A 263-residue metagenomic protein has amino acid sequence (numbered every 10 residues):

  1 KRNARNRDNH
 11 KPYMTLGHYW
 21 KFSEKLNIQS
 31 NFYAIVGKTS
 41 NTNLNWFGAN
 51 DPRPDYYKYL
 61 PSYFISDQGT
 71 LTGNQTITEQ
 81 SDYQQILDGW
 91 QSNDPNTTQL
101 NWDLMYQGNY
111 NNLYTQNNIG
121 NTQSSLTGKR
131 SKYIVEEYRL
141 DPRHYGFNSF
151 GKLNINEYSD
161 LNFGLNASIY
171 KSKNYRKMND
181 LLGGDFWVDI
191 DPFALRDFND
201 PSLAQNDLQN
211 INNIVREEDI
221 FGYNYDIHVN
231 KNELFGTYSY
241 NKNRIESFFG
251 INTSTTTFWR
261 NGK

Functional and structural regions predicted by a protein language model:
K1-Y170: Outer-membrane beta-barrel domain signature, strongest for Gram-negative TonB-dependent receptors and also present
I134, S159-K263: Signature of Gram-negative outer-membrane beta-barrel scaffolds
